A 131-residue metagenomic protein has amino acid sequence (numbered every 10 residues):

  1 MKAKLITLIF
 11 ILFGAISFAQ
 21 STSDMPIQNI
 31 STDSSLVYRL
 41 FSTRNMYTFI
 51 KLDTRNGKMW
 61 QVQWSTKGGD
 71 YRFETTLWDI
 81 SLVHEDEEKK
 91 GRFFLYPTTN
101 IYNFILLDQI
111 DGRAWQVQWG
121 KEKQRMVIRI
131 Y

Functional and structural regions predicted by a protein language model:
K4-G14: Sec-dependent N-terminal signal peptides
S23-I27, Q61-K90: A low-complexity, Ser/Thr/Gly/Pro-enriched, surface-exposed linker/loop concept that marks segments flanking
R39-T43, Y96-T98: Structural signature of eukaryotic scaffold interfaces centered on beta-propeller domains
Y47-T54, N103-Q109: Short beta-strand motif characteristic of blades in beta-propeller domains
I80-R113: Short, solvent-exposed interaction modules
D111-R113, V117-Y131: C-terminal partner/receptor-binding element of secreted or periplasmic proteins
